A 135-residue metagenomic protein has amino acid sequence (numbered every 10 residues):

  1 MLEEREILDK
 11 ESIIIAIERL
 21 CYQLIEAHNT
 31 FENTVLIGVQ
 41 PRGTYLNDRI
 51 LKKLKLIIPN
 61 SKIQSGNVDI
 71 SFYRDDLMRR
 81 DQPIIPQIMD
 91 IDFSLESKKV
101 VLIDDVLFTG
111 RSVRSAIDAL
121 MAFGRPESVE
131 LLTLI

Functional and structural regions predicted by a protein language model:
M1-I135: PRPP-associated nucleotide enzymes
